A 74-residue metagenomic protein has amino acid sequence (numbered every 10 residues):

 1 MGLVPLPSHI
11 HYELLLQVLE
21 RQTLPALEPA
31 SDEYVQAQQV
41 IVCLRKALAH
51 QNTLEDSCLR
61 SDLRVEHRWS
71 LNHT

Functional and structural regions predicted by a protein language model:
M1-P29: N-terminal acidic leader/helix
E33-T74: Low-complexity intrinsically disordered segments
